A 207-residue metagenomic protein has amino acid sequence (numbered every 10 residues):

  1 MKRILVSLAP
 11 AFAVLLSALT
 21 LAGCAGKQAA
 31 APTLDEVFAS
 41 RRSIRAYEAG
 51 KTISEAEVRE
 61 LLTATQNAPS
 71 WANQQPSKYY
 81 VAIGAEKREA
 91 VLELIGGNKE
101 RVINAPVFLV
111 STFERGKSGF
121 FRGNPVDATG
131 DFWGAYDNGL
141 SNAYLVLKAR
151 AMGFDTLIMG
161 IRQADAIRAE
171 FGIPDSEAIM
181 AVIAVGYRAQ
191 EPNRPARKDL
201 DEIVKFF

Functional and structural regions predicted by a protein language model:
M1-F12: Bacterial N-terminal signal peptides that target proteins for export
L8-P10, A18, F207: N-terminal regions of proteins, emphasizing targeting and processing segments when present
L15-G23: C-terminal segment of classical bacterial N-terminal signal peptides
A22-F207: Acidic, surface-exposed loops and disordered segments
